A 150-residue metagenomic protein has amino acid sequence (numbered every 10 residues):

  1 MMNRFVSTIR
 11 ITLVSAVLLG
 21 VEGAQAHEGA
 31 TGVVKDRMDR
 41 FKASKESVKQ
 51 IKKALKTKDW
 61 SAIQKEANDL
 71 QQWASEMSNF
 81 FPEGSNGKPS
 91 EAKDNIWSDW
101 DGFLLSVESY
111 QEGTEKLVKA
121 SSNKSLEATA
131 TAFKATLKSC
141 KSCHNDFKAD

Functional and structural regions predicted by a protein language model:
M2-L13: Bacterial N-terminal signal peptides that target proteins for export
A16-G20, I51: Hydrophobic alpha-helical segments of integral membrane proteins
G20, K134-L137: Processing junctions and N-termini across compartments
G20-E28: Sec/Tat signal peptide C-region and signal peptidase I cleavage site
H27-A135: Extracytoplasmic c-type cytochrome modules immediately beyond a signal peptide or single-pass transmembrane anchor
T136-K148: The canonical Cys-X-X-Cys-His
